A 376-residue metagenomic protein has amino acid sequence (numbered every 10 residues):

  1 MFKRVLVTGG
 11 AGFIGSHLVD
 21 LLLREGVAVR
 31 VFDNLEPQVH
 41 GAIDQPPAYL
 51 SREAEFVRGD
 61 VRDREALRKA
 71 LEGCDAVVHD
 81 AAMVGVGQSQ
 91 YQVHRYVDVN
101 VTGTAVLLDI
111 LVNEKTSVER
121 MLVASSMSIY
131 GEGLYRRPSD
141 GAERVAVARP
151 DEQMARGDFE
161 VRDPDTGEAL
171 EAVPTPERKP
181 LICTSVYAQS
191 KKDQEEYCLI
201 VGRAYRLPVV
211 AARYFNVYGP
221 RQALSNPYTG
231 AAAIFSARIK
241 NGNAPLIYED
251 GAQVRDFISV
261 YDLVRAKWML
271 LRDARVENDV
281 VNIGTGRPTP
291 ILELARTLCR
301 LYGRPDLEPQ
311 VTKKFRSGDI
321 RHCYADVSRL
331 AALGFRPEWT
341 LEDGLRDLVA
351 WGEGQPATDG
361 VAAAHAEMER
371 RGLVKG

Functional and structural regions predicted by a protein language model:
M1-F215: N-terminal Rossmann-like NAD(P)+-binding domain of SDR-like oxidoreductases, especially those catalyzing
L18, R24, G59, I239-G376: C-terminal substrate-binding subdomain of Rossmann-fold SDR/epimerase-dehydratase oxidoreductases
G41-D44, E132-R137, Q222-N226, L294-A295 (+1 more regions): Short aromatic-enriched loop/helix-cap "lid" or pocket-rim segments at secondary-structure transitions that line
S89, V161-S185, L207-V209, R213-L224 (+3 more regions): A conserved pocket-lining segment of Rossmann-fold NAD(P)-dependent short-chain dehydrogenase/reductase
T104-A105, K192-L199, A232-S236, R265 (+1 more regions): Conserved active-site helix of classical SDR/Rossmann-fold NAD(P)-dependent CH-OH oxidoreductases
